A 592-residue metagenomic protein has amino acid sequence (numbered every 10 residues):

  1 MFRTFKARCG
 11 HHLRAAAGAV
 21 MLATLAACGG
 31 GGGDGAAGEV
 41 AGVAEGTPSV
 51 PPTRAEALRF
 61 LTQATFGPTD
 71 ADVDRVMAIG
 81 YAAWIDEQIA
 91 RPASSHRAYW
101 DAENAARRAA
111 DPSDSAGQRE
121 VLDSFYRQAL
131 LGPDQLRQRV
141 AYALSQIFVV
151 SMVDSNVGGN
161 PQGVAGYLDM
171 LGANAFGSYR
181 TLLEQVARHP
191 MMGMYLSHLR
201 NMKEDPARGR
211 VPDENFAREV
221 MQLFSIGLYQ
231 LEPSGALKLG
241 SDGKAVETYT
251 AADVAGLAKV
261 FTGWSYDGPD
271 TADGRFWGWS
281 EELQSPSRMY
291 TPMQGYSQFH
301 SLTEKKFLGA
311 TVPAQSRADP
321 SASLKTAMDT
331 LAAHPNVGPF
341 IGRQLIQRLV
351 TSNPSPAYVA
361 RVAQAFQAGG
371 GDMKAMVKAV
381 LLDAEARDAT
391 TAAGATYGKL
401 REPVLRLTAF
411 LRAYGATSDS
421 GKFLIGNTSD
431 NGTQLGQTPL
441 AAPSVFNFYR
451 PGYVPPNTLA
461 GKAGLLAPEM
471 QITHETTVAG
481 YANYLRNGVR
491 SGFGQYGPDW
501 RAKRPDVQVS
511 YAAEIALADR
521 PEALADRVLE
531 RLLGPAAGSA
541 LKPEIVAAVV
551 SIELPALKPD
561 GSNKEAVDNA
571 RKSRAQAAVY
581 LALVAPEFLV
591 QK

Functional and structural regions predicted by a protein language model:
F2-A17: Bacterial N-terminal signal peptides that target proteins for export
R14, G18-L22, A26: Hydrophobic helical h-region of N-terminal Sec-dependent signal peptides in bacterial secretory/periplasmic proteins
A23-P48: Bacterial Sec-dependent N-terminal signal peptides
T47-A55, A116, L131-Q138, V211 (+4 more regions): Structural motif
P51-V73: Mature N-terminal segment immediately following signal peptide/propeptide cleavage in secreted/periplasmic
L58-T65, A106, A110, F148 (+3 more regions): Flexible, low-complexity segments enriched for small/polar residues
P68-N174, L199, A272: N-terminal accessory alpha/beta regions
M77, I89, R107, Q118-Y126 (+1 more regions): Active-site substrate-binding loop specific to GH73 endo-beta-N-acetylglucosaminidase modules in bacterial autolysins
